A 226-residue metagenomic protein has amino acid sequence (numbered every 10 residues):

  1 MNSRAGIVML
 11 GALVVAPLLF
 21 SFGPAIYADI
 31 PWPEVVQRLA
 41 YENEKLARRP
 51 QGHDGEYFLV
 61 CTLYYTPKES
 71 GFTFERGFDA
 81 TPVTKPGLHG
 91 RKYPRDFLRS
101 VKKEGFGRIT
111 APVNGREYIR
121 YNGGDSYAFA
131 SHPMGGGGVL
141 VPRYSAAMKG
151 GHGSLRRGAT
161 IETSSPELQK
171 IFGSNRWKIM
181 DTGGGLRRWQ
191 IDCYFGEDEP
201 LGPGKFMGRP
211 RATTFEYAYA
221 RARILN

Functional and structural regions predicted by a protein language model:
M1-G11: N-terminal Sec-pathway targeting helices
L10-S21: Hydrophobic membrane-insertion alpha-helices, especially the h-region of bacterial N-terminal signal peptides
S21, D29-N226: Solvent-exposed, well-ordered loop and adjacent helix/strand elements within mature globular domains that form
